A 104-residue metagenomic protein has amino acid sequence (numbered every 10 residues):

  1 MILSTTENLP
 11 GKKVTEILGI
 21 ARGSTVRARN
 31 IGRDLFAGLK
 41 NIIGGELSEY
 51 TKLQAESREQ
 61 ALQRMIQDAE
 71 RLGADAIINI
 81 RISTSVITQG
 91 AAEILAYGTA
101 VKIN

Functional and structural regions predicted by a protein language model:
M1-R33, R71-D75, A92-N104: N-terminal presequence-like segments and the immediate start of the first folded domain
T6-L9, I82-I87: Short, solvent-exposed loop/turn elements at beta->coil junctions and helix N-caps that rim active or binding pockets
A21, V26, D34-R81: Short, well-ordered alpha-helical segments
